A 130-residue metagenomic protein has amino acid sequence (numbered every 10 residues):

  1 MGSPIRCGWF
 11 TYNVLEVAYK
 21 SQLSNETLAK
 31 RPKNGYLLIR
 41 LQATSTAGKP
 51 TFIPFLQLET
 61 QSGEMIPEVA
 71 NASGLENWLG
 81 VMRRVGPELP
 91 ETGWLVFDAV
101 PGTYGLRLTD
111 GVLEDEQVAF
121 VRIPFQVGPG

Functional and structural regions predicted by a protein language model:
M1-G130: Conserved functional micro-motifs across diverse proteins
